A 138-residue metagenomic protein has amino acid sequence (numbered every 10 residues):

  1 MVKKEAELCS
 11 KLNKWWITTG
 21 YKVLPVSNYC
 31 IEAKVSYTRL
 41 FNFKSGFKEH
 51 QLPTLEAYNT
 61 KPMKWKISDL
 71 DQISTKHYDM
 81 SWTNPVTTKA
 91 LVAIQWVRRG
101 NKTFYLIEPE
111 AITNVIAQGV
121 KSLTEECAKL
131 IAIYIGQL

Functional and structural regions predicted by a protein language model:
M1-P25, L138: Acidic-basic catalytic patches of nuclease active cores, encompassing PD-(D/E)XK and other metal-cofactor nuclease
E5-A6, W96-L138: Helix-rich interaction surfaces within compact, conserved domain-sized segments that mediate assembly or partner
S10, K14, A57, K129 (+1 more regions): Charged/polar, solvent-exposed surface patches and flexible loops
K22-R39: Conserved catalytic cores of phosphodiester-cleaving nucleases, focusing on short active-site segments
V26-C30, H50, P85-T87: Short connector loops at helix/strand junctions that flank enzyme active sites, especially segments positioning acidic
S36-K61: Mg2+/Mn2+-dependent nuclease catalytic core
E56-A111: Nucleic-acid nuclease catalytic cores
